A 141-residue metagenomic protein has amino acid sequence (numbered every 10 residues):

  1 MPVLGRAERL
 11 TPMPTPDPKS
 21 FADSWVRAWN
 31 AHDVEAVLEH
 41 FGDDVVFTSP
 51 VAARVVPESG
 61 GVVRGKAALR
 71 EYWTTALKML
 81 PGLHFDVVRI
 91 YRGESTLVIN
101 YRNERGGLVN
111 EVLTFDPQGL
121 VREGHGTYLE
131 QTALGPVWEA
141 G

Functional and structural regions predicted by a protein language model:
P2-E39, D43, A133, G141: Short, low-complexity N-terminal intrinsically disordered segments enriched in polar/charged residues
P2-P12, T74-G141: A beta-strand edge to alpha-helix "cap/lid" segment located at domain peripheries
P12, A28, S59-G60, V112: Short N-terminal micro-motifs specific to bacterial/archaeal maturation and metal-cluster initiation sites
P16-K19, A67, G107: A structural signal for well-ordered alpha-helical segments within the folded catalytic domains of diverse enzymes
W25, V37-L38, V45, G65 (+5 more regions): Hydrophobic pocket/interface hotspot
A36, G42-V88: A solvent-exposed, acidic/Ser-Thr-rich amphipathic alpha-helical stretch
